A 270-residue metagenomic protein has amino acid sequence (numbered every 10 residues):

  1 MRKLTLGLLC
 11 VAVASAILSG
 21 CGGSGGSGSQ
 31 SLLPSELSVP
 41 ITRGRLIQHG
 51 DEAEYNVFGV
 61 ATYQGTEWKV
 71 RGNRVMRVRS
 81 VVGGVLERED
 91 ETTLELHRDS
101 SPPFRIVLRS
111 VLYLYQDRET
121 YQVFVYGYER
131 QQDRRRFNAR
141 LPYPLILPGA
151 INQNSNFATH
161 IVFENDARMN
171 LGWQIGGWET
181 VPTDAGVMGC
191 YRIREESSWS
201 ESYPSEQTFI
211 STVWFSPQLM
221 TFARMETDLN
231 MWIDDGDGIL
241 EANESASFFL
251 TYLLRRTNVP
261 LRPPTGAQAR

Functional and structural regions predicted by a protein language model:
M1-L8: Bacterial N-terminal signal peptides that target proteins for export
L9-A14: Gram-negative bacterial Sec-dependent N-terminal signal peptides
I17-G20: C-terminal motif of bacterial Sec signal peptides marking the signal peptidase cleavage site
G22-G25: Bacterial signal peptide processing site
G28-V107, I161-R270: Acidic, serine/threonine-rich low-complexity disordered tracts
R98-G176: Predominantly extracellular/secreted and cell-surface proteins with exposed, flexible low-complexity segments
